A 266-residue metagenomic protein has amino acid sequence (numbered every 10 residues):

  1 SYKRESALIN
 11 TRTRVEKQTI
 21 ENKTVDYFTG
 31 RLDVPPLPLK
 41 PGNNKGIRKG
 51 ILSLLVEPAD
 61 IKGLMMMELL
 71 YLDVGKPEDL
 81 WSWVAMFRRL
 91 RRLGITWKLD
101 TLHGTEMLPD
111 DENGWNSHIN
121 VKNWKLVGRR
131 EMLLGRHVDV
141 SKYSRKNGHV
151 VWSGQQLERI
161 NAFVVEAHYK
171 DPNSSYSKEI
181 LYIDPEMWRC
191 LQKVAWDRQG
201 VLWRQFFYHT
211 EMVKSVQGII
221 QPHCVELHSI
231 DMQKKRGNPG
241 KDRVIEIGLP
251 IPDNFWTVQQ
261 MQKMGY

Functional and structural regions predicted by a protein language model:
S1-P77: Solvent-exposed N-terminal domain segments of exported/luminal and surface proteins
Y27-P38, S117-V121, Q217-E226: Short, Lys/Arg-enriched charge-dense amphipathic segments
R48, V121, I160-A162: Sequence-level motif detector for i,i+2 pairs with an aromatic at +2
L54-I61, M65-S117, N147-W256: Gly/Pro-enriched, hydrophobic low-complexity segments that function as extracytoplasmic propeptides/linkers
N120-S153: Active-site environment of non-heme Fe oxygenases that use a 2-His-1-carboxylate facial triad
W256-G265: Short, low-complexity, Pro/Ser/Thr/Gly-rich segments in the mature regions of secreted, periplasmic
